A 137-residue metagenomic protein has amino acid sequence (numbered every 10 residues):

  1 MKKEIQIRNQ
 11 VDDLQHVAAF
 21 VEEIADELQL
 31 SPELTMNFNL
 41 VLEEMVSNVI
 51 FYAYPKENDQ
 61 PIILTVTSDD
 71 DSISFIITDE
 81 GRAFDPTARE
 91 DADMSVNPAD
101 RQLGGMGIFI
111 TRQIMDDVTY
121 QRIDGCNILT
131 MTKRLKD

Functional and structural regions predicted by a protein language model:
M1-Q6, R112-D137: Flexible, glycine-/charge-rich segments associated with ATP-binding catalytic modules
K2-P32: Helix-loop-beta hinge of the Bergerat
V21-E43, D100-Q102: Conserved short strand/loop->alpha-helix "switch" segment adjacent to the catalytic nucleotide/phosphoryl-transfer site
V49-Y54: Short helix-loop "hinge" at the ATP-lid/N-box region of the Bergerat-fold HATPase_c
D59-T67: A conserved short beta-strand within the histidine kinase catalytic ATPase domain
T67-F75: Short beta-strand-loop-beta element adjacent to the nucleotide/active-site pocket used for signaling
F75-L103: Glycine-rich/acidic phosphate-handling loop/turn and adjacent ATP-lid/helix of nucleotide-binding kinase/ATPase domains
D100-M115: Glycine-rich phosphate-binding loop
